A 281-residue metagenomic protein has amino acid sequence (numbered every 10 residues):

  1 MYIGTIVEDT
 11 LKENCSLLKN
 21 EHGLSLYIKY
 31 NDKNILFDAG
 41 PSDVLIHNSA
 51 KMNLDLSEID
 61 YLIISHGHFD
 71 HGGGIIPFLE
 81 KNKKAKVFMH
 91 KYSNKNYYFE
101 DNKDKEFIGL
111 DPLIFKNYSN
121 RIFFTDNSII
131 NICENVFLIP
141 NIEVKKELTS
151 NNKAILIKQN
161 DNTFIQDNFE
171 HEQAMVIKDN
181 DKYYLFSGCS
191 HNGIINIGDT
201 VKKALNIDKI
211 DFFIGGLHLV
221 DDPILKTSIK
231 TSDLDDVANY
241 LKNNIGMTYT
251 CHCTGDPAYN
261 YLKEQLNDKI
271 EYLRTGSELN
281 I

Functional and structural regions predicted by a protein language model:
M1-L17, A154-Q166, H218-K230: Glycine-rich phosphate-binding "P-loop"
Y2-M52, N168, E172-S187: Conserved beta-strand hairpin/beta-sheet module of binuclear metal-dependent hydrolase folds, prominently
T10-E13, V44, V144-L148, N192-G193 (+1 more regions): Short, acidic Gly/Pro/Ser/Thr-rich loop/turn segments
I28, D38, S49, H66 (+4 more regions): Divalent metal-coordination and catalytic microenvironments
V44-K95, A204-F213: Active-site metal-binding motif and surrounding structural segment of the metallo-beta-lactamase
M52, K83, Y118, N244 (+1 more regions): Short, structured coil segments at secondary-structure junctions
G67-H71, I165-A174, K178-T275: Cap/insert and terminal regions of metallo-dependent hydrolase folds
S93-Q173, K269-I281: Metallo-beta-lactamase
